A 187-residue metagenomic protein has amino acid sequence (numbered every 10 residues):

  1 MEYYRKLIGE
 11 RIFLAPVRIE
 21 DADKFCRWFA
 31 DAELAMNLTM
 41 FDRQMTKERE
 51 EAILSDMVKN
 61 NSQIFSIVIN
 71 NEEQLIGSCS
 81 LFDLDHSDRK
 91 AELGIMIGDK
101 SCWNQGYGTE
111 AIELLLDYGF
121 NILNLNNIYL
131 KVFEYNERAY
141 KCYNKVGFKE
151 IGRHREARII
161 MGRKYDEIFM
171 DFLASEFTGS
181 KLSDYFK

Functional and structural regions predicted by a protein language model:
M1-E51, E176-K187: A short, well-structured alpha-helix characteristic of acyl/acetyltransferase catalytic modules
R43-C102, L173-E176, Y185-K187: Acetyl-CoA-dependent GNAT
D99-S101, Q105, E134-Y135: Active-site acidic-Proline motif in GNAT/NAT acetyltransferases
N104-Y118, Y140-K145: Conserved acetyl-CoA-binding loop-helix of GNAT-fold acetyltransferases
G108, I112, Y135-A139, E156-M161: Short glycine/proline-centered loop/turn elements that form peptide/ligand docking sites
N121-K131: Conserved GNAT acetyl-CoA-binding A-motif
Y129-V132, K149-D166: Conserved catalytic-core motifs of GNAT/GCN5-like acyltransferases
Y143, F148, M170: Conserved active-site tyrosine of GNAT-family acetyltransferases
